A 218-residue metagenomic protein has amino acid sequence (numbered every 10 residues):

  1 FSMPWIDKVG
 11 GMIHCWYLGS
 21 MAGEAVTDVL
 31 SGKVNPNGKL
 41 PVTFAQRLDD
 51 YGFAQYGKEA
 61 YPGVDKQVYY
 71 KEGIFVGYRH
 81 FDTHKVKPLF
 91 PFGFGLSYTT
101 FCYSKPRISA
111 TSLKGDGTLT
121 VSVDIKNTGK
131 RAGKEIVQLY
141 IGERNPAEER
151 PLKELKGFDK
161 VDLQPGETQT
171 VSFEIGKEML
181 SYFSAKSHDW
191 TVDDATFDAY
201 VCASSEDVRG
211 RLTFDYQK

Functional and structural regions predicted by a protein language model:
F1-K134, Y140, K160, D194 (+3 more regions): Secreted, periplasmic, or luminal enzymes acting at the cell surface/secretory milieu
Q46, Q138-L139, Y182, T213: Sparse recognition of residues in long alpha-helices and their boundaries
T118-T120, T168-S172, R209-R211: Intrinsic-disorder/low-complexity, polar/charged segments enriched in Ser/Thr/Lys/Arg/Asp/Glu/Gln
K130-A147, K153-L155: Short acidic, flexible loop segments centered on an aromatic residue
A147-A185: Intrinsically disordered, low-complexity Pro/Gly/Ser/Thr-rich segments with frequent PxxP/GP/PP motifs and embedded
G176-K218: Terminal connector regions
